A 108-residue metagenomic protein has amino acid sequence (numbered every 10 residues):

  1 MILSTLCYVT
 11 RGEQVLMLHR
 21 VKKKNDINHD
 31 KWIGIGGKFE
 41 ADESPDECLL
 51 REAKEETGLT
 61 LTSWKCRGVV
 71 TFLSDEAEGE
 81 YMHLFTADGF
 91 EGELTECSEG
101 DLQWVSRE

Functional and structural regions predicted by a protein language model:
M1-M17, K38-F39: Conserved N-terminal beta-strand and adjoining loop/helix that marks the start of the Nudix/MutT-like hydrolase domain
L16, K24-N25, L73: Flexible, glycine-rich phosphate/dinucleotide-binding loops and adjacent beta-alpha linkers at cofactor/substrate
L16-M17, I33, Q103: General beta-strand recognition
K22, H29: Short, His- and charge-rich active-site/binding loops that engage polyanionic ligands
W32-K38: Short glycine-enriched, charge-decorated loop/helix-capping segments at active-site entrances that position
F39-T62, F72-E108: Unchanged
